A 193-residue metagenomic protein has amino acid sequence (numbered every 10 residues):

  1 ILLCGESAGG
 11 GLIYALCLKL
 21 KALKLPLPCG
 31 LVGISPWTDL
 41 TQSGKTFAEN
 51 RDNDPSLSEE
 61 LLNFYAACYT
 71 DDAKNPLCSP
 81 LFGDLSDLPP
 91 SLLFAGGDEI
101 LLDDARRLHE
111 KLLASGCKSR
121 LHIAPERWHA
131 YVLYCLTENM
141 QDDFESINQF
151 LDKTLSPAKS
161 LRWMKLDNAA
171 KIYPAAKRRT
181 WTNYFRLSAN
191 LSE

Functional and structural regions predicted by a protein language model:
I1-S192: Alpha/beta-hydrolase superfamily serine-hydrolase fold, recognizing
